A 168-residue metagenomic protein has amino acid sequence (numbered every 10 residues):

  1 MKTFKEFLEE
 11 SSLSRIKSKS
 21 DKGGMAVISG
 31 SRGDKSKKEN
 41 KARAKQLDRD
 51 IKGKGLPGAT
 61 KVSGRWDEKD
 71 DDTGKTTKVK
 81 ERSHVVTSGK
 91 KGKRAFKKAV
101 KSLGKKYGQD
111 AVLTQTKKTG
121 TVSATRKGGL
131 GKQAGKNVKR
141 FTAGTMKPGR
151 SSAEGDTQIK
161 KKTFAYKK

Functional and structural regions predicted by a protein language model:
K2-G58, I159-K168: N-terminal, charge-rich interaction modules
K22-M25, K80-S83, G108-A111: Short, surface-exposed beta-edge/turn micro-motifs
S29-K35, S88-K91, Q115-G120: Short, flexible beta-strand-to-coil junctions
S36-I51, K98-K105, T125-G129: Surface-exposed flexible segments
G53-R94: Short, intrinsically disordered low-complexity segments
T73-E81, V122-S152, K167-K168: Short, low-order "capping/linker" segments at domain edges
K90-L103, M146-K168: Extended, charge-rich low-complexity interaction segments
R94-T119: Short, compact, well-ordered microdomains
